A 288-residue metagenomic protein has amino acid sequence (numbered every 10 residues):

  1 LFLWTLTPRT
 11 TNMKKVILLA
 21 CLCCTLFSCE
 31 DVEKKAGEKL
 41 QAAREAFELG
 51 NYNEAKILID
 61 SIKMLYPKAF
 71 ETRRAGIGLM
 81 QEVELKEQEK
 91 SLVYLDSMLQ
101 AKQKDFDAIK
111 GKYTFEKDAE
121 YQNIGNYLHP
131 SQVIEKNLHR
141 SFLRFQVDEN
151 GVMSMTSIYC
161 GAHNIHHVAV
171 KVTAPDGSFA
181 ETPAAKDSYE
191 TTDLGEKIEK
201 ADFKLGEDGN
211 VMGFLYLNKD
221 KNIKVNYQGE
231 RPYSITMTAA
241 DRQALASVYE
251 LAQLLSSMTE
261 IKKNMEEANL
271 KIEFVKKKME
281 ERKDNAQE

Functional and structural regions predicted by a protein language model:
P8-V16: Positively charged n-region of N-terminal signal peptides that target proteins for export
T25-S28: C-terminal motif of bacterial Sec signal peptides marking the signal peptidase cleavage site
K34-K39: Generic helix N-cap/helix-start motif at coil->alpha-helix transitions
L40, F47-E48: Hydrophobic/aromatic side-chain positions at a characteristic register within alpha-helices of tetratricopeptide repeats
L58-Q88: Short, charge-rich amphipathic alpha-helical segments embedded in non-transmembrane helical bundles/solenoids
M80-K110, D118-Q122: Alpha-helical linker/edge segments of TPR/alpha-solenoid repeat scaffolds and analogous pre-/post-domain helices
G195-F203, D220, K224-E288: Internal interaction segment
